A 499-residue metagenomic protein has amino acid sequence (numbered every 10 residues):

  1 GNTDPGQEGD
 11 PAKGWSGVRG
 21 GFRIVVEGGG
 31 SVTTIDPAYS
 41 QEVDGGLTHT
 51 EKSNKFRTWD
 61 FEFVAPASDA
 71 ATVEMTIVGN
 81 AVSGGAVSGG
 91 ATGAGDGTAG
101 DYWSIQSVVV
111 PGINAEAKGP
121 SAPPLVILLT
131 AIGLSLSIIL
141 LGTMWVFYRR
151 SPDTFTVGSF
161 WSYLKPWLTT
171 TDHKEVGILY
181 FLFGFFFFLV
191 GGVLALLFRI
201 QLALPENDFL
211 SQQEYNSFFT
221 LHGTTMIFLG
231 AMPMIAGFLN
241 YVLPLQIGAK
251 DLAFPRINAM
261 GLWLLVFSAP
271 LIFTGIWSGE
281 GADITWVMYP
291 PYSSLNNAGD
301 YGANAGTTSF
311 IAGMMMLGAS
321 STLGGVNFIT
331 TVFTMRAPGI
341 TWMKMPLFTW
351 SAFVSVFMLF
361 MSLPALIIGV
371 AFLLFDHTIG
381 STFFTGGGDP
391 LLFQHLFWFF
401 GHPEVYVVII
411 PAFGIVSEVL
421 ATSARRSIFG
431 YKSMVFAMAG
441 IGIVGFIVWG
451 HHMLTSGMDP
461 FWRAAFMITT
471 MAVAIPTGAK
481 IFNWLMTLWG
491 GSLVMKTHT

Functional and structural regions predicted by a protein language model:
G1-T34: Low-complexity, serine/threonine/proline/glycine-rich extracellular segments that form mucin-like
G45-L47, K52-D60: Aromatic sugar-binding surface patches on proteins that engage polysaccharides or sugar-phosphate polymers
R57-D69: Short, hydrophobic beta-strand segments
A81-V87: Short acidic/polar inter-strand loop motif in beta-rich domains
A99-L129: Short, aromatic-rich amphipathic segments at membrane interfaces that lie adjacent to a transmembrane helix or signal
P120-L129, R149-T499: Membrane-embedded and interfacial regions of multi-pass energy-transducing membrane proteins
P124-V146: Selective detector of the "anchor" transmembrane alpha-helix that sits immediately C-terminal
